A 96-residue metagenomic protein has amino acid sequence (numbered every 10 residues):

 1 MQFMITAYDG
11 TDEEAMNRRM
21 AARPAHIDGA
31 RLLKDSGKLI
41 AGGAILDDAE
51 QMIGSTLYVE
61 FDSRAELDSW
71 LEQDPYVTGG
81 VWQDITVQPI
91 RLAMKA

Functional and structural regions predicted by a protein language model:
M1-A96: Conserved, structured core segments of small domains
